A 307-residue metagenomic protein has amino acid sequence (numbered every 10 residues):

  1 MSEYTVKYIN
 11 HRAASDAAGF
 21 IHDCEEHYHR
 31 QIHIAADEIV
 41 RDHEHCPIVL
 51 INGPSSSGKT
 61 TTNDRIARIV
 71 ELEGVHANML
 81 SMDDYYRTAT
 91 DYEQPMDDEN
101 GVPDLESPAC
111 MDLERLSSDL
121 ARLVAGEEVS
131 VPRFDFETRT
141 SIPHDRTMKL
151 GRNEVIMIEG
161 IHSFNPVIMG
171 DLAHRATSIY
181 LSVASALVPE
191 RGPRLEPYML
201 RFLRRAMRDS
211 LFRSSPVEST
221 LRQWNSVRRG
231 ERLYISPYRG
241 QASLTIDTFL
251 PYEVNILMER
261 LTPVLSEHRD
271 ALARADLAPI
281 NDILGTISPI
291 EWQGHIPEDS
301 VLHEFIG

Functional and structural regions predicted by a protein language model:
M1-D37: Charged, amphipathic alpha-helical linker segments immediately N-terminal to NTP-binding catalytic cores
A17-H22, H29, P166-G307: Conserved NTP phosphate-binding and transfer environment spanning the P-loop NTPase/kinase superfamily
H45, L116-H174, L221-Y238: Glycine-rich phosphate-binding loop used to anchor ATP phosphates in small-molecule kinases, encompassing both
V49-I51: Hydrophobic anchor at the beta1->P-loop junction of P-loop NTPases
K59: Conserved lysine of the Walker
R68-N78: Post-Walker A helix-loop "phosphate-sensing" segment adjacent to the P-loop in P-loop NTPases
N78-L80, R87-T138, V155: Conserved nucleotide-sensing/catalytic segment adjacent to the nucleotide-binding pocket in NTP-handling enzymes
